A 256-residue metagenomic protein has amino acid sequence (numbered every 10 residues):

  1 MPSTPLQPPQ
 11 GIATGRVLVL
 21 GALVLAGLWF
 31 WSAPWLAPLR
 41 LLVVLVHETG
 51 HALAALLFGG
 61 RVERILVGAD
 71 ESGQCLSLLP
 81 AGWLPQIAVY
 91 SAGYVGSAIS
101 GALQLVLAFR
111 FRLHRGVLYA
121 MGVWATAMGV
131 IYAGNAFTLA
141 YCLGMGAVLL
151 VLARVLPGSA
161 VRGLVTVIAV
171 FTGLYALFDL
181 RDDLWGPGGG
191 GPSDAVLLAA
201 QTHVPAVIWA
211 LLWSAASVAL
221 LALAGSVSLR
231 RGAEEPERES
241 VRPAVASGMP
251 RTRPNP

Functional and structural regions predicted by a protein language model:
P2-G21, R64-I65, A69-G232, P236-A246: Metalloprotease/metallohydrolase-associated module, dominated by Zn2+-dependent proteases
Q7-G50: N-terminal signal-anchor transmembrane alpha helix
V24-P34, G50-A55, P80, G93 (+2 more regions): Short, flexible coil/linker segments at or flanking structured domains
A33-Q86: Small-residue-rich helix-interface/hinge motifs
A54, E234-P236, T252: Intrinsically disordered, low-complexity, compositionally biased regions/tails
P243-P256: Long, low-complexity, intrinsically disordered segments
